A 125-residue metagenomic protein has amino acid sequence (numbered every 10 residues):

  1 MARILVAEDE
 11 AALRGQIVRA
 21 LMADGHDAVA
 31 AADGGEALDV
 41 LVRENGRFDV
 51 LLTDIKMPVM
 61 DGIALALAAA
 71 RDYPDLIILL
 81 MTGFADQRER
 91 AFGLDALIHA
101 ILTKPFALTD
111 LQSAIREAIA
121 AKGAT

Functional and structural regions predicted by a protein language model:
E8: Conserved acidic carboxylate
A11-V29, A118: Two-component/phosphorelay signaling modules centered on CheY-like receiver
V18, F106-A118, G123: C-terminal output helix
D33-E36, D61-L65: Acidic catalytic/metal-coordinating carboxylates
N45-L52: Active-site beta3 strand of CheY-like receiver
M57: Receiver (REC) domain active-site loop signature in two-component systems and cognate sites in sensor histidine kinases
G62, G93-L102: As written
